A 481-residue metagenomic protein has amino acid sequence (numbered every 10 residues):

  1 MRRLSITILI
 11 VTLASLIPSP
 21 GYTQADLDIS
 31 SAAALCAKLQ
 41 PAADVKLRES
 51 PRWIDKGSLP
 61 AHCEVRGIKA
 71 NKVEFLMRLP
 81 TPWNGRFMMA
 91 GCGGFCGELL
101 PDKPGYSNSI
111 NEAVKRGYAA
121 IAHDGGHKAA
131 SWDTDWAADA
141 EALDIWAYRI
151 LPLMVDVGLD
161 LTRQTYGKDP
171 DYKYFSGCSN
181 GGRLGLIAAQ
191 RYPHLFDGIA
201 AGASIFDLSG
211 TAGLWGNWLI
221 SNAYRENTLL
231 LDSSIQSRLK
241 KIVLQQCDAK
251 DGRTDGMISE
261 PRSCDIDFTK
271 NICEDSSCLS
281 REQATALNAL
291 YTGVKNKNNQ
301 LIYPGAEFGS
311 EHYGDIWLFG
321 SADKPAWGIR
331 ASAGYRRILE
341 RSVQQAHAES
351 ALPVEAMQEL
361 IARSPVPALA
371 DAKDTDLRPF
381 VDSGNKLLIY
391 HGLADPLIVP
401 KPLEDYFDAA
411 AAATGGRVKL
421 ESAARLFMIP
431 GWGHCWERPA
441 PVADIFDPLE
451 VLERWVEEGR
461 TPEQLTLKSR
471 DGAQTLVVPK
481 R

Functional and structural regions predicted by a protein language model:
T7-L16: Bacterial N-terminal signal peptides
Y22-R86, A90, E98-N108, K240 (+5 more regions): Catalytic-loop region of hydrolases
F75-R78, E98-Y106, S131-A137, G185-R191 (+8 more regions): Short, solvent-exposed loop/turn and secondary-structure capping segments
W83-F87, K115-A120, K168-K173, H194-G198 (+4 more regions): Loop/turn elements at helix/coil->beta-strand transitions in domains of secreted/extracellular proteins
G93-G167, G213-L214, S221, E349-L369 (+2 more regions): Cap/lid segment of the alpha/beta-hydrolase catalytic domain
G177-G181, G185: Gly/Ala-rich beta-loop-alpha elbow adjacent to hydrolase catalytic centers
I187-A189, H194-K295, M428, A443-D444: A catalytic-pocket lid/entrance helix-loop region that shapes and gates access to the active site across common
K295-V478: C-terminal subdomain of alpha/beta-hydrolase-fold enzymes, centered on the catalytic histidine and its supporting
